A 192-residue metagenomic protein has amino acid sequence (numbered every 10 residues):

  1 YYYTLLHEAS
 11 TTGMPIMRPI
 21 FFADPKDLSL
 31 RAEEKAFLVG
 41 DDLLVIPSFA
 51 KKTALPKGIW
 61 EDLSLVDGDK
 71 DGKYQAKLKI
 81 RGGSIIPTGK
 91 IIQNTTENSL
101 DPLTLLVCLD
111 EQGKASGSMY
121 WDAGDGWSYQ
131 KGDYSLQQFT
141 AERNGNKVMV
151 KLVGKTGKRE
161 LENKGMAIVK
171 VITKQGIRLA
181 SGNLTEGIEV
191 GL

Functional and structural regions predicted by a protein language model:
Y1-T173: Catalytic core of carbohydrate-active enzymes
R159, R178-L192: A carboxyl-terminal module marker
